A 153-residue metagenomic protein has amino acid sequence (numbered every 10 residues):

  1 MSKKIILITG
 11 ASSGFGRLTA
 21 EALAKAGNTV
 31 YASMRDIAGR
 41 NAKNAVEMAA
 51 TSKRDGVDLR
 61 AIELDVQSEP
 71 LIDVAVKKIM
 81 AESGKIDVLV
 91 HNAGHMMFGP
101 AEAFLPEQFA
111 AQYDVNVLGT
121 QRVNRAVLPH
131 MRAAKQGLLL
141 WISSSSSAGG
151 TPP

Functional and structural regions predicted by a protein language model:
S2-R35: Canonical Rossmann dinucleotide-binding motif of NAD(H)/NADP(H)-dependent dehydrogenases/reductases, specifically
G39, E63-V74, P106: The beta1-alpha1 cofactor-binding region of Rossmann-like NAD(H)/NADP(H)-dependent oxidoreductases
D55-R60, K78-H91, M97-P100: A glycine-rich helix->loop->beta "capping" turn within Rossmann-like NAD(P)(H)-dependent oxidoreductase domains
I72-A75, V90, V123-V127, I142: Hydrophobic positions on the long internal alpha-helix of Rossmann-like NAD(P)-dependent oxidoreductase domains
E82-S83, G99, A126-L138: A short helix-coil junction within the Rossmann-fold of NAD(P)-dependent oxidoreductases
P100-A101, Q108-A110: Substrate-binding pocket helix/loop in short-chain dehydrogenase/reductase
L140-P153: Catalytic loop of short-chain dehydrogenase/reductase
